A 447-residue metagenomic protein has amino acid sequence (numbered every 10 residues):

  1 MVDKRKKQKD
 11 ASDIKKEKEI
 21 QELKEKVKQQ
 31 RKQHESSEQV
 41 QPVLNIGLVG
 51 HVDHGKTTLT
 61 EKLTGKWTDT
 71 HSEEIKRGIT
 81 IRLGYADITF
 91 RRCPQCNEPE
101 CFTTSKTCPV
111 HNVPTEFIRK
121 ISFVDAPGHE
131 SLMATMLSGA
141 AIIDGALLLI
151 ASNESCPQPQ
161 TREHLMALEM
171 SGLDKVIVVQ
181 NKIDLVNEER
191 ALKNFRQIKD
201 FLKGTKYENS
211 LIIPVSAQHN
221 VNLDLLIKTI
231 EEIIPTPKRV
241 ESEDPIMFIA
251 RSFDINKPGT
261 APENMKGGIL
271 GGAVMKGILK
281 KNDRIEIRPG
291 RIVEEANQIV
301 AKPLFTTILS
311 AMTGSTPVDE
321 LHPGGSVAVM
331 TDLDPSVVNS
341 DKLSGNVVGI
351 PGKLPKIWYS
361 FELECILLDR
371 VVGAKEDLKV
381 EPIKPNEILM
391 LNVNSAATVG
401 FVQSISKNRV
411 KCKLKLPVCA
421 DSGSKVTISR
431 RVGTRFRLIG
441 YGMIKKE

Functional and structural regions predicted by a protein language model:
K9-A134, I143: P-loop NTPase switch module centered on the Walker A-proximal segment
Q29, E38, D200-L343, V347-L354 (+1 more regions): Conserved catalytic-core segments of large NTP-driven translation/proteostasis enzymes
N45-L48, L185-E188, P335-E447: C-terminal effector modules of nucleic-acid-centric enzymes and ribosome-associated factors
D53, L59, G78, D125 (+12 more regions): Residue-level signature of catalytic and energy-coupling elements of molecular machines, predominantly ATP/GTP-dependent
F117-S122, A126-L132, A141-H164, E169-K193: Conserved Switch II/interswitch segment of TRAFAC-class P-loop GTPases
A151-N153, V176-L192, I212-V221, G345 (+2 more regions): G-domain G4 guanine-recognition motif of GTPases
